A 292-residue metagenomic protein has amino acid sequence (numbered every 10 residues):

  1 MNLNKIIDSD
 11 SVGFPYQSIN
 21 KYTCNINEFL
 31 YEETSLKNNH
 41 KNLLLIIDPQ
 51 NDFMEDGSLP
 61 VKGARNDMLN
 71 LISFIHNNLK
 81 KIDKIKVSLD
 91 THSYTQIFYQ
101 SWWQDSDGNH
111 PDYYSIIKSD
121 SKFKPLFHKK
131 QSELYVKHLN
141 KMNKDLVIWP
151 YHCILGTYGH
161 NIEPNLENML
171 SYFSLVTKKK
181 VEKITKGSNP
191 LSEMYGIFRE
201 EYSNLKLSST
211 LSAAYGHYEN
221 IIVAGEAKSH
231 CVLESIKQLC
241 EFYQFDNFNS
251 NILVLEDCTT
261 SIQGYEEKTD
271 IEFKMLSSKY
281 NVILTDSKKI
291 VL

Functional and structural regions predicted by a protein language model:
M1-L45, P49-V87, H92-L292: Active-site-adjacent betaalpha module
